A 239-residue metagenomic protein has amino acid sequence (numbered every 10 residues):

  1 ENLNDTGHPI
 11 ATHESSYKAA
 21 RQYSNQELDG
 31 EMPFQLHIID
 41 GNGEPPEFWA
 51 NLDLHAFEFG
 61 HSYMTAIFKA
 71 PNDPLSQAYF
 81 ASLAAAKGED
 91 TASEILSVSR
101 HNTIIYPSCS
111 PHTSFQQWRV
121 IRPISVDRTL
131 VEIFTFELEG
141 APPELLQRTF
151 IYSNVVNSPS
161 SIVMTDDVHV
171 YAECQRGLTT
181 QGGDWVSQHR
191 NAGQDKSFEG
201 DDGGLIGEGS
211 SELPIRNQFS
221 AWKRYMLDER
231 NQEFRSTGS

Functional and structural regions predicted by a protein language model:
E1-S239: Rieske [2Fe-2S] iron-sulfur-binding subdomain
